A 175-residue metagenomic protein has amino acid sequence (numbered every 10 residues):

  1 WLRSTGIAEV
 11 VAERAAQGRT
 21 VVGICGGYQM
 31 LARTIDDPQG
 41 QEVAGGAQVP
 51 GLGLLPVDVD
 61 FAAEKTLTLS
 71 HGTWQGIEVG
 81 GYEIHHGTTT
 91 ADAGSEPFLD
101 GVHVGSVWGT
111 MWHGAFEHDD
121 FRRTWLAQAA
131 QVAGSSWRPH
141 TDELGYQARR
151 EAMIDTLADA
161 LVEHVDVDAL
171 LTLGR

Functional and structural regions predicted by a protein language model:
W1-G80: Cysteine-nucleophile active-site neighborhood
R3, R19-T20, G26, A44 (+5 more regions): Catalytic cores of large soluble enzymes that bind and process phosphate-bearing ligands
S4, Q17, R33-D37, L55-F61 (+7 more regions): Short, well-ordered loop/turn and helix-capping segments at boundaries between secondary-structure elements and domains
R14, G40-V43, E64-L67, H71-T73 (+8 more regions): Generic alpha-helix signal with a bias toward terminal, lower-confidence helices and secondary-structure junctions
I24, I84, W112: Single, functionally critical "micro-switch" positions that shape active/binding sites and transmembrane helices
T73-G105: Catalytic beta-strand/loop cores that center a nucleophilic Ser/Cys/Thr and support acyl-enzyme chemistry
D100-R175: Acyltransferase
